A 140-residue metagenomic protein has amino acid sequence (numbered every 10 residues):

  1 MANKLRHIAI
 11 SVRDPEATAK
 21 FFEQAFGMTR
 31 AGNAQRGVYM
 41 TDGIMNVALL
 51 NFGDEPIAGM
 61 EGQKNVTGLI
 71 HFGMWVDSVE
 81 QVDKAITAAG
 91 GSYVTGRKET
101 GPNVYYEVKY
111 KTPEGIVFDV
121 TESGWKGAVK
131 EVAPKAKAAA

Functional and structural regions predicted by a protein language model:
M1-A19, L69-M74, S123-A140: N-terminal beta-strand motif that seeds the catalytic metal site of vicinal oxygen chelate
A2, A9-G53: Core segments of cupin and vicinal oxygen chelate
K4-R13, T41, M60-T87, Y106-T112 (+1 more regions): Vicinal oxygen chelate
H7, A17-T18, G27-M28, H71 (+3 more regions): Secondary-structure boundary/capping motif
E23, A48, G73-W75, V79-E80 (+2 more regions): A general secondary-structure boundary signal
M45-L49, P56-A58, G115-F118: Short, charged/polar, Gly/Pro-enriched secondary-structure boundary elements
F52-P56, S123-W125: Acetyl-CoA-dependent GNAT
D83-A140: Vicinal oxygen chelate
